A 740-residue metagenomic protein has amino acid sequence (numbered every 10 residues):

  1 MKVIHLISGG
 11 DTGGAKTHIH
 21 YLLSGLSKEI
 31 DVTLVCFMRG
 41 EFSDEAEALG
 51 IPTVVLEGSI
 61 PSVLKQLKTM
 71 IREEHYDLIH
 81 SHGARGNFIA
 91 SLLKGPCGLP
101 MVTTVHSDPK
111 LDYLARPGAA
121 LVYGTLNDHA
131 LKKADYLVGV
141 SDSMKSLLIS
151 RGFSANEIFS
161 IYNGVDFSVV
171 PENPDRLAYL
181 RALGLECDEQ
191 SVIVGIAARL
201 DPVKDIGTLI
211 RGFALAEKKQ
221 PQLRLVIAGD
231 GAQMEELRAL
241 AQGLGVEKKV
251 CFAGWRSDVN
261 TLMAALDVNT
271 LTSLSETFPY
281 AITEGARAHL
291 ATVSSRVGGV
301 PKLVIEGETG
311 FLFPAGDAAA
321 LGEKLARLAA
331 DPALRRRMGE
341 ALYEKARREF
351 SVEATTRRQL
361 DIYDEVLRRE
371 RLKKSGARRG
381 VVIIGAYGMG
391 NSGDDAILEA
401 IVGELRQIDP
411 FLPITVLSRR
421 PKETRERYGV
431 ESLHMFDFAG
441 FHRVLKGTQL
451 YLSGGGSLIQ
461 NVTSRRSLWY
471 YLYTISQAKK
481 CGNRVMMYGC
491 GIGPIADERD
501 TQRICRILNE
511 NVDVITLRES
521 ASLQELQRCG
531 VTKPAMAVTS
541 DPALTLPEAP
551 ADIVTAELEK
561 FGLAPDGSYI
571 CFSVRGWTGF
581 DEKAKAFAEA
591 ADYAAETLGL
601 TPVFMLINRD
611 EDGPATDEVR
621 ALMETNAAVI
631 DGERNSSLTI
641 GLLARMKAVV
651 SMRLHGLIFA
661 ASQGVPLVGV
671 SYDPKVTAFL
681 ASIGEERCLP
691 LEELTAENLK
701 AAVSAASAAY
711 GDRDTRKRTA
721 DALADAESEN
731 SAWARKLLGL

Functional and structural regions predicted by a protein language model:
H5-P61, M144-I149, F159, A232 (+1 more regions): N-terminal strand-loop element at the rim of the active site of nucleotide-sugar-dependent glycosyltransferases
G13-S24, V192, I196-K218, A232-R238 (+3 more regions): A conserved mid-protein helix/loop that constitutes part of the nucleotide-sugar donor-binding site
P61-K65, P100-V102, K110-K133, S146 (+1 more regions): Nucleotide-sugar donor phosphate/pyrophosphate-binding loop at the beta->alpha transition of glycosyltransferases
S81-N87, V105: Short His-centered aromatic/hydrophobic patch
K132-F159, V165-V169, I515-K533: A short, active-site helix/loop in glycosyltransferases that binds the activated sugar's phosphate group
W255, L274: Aromatic "clamp/platform" in nucleotide-sugar-dependent glycosyltransferases that forms part of the donor/acceptor
E306-G307, F311-A318, R327-P332, R687-L694 (+1 more regions): Conserved acidic donor-binding segment of nucleotide-sugar-dependent glycosyltransferases
R369-L740: Active-site anion-handling motifs in enzyme catalytic cores
